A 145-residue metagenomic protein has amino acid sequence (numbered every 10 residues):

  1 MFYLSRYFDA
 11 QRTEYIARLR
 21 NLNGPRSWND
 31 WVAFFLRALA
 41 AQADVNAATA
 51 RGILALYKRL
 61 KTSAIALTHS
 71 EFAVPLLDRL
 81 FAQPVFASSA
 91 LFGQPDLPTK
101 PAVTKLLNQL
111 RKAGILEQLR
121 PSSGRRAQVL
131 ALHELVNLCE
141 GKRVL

Functional and structural regions predicted by a protein language model:
M1-A50: Phosphate/pyrophosphate-binding active-site loops
I16-R20, L36, A40, L77-D78 (+3 more regions): Generic hydrophobic alpha-helical scaffold/packing signal
A47, A90, G141-V144: Short conserved micro-motifs at the rims of enzyme active sites and ligand-binding pockets
A47-R79: Short alpha-helical segments that sit at the start of domains
S70, Q118-V144: Short, cationic-aromatic polyanion-contact patches
A73-L77, A82-P95: Short acidic, hydrophobic short linear motifs in intrinsically disordered regions
L97-R111: Short amphipathic alpha-helical interaction segments
G114: Glycine-centered, phosphate/nucleic-acid-interacting loop/turn motifs that mediate DNA/RNA or nucleotide
